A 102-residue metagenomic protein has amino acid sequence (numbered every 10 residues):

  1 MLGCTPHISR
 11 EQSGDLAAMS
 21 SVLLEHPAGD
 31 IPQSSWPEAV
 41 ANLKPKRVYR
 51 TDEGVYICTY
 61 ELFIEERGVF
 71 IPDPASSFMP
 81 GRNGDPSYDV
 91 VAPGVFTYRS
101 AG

Functional and structural regions predicted by a protein language model:
C4-D52: N-terminal export/targeting and maturation segments
P37-G102: Short, solvent-exposed recognition patches
